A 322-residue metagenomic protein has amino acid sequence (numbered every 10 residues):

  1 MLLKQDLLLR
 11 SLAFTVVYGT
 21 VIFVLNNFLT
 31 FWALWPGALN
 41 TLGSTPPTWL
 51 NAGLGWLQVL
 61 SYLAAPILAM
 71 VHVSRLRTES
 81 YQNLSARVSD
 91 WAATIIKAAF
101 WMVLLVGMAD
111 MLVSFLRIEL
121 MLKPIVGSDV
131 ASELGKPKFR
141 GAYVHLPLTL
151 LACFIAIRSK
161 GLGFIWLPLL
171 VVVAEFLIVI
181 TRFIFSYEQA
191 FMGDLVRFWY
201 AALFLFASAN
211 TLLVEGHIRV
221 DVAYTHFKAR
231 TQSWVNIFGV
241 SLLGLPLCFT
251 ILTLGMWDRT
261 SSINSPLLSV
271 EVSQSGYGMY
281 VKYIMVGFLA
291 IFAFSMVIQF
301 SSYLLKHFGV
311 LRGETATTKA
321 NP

Functional and structural regions predicted by a protein language model:
M1-H226, R230-P322: Alpha-helical transmembrane segments and membrane-interface helix-loop junctions in multi-pass membrane proteins
